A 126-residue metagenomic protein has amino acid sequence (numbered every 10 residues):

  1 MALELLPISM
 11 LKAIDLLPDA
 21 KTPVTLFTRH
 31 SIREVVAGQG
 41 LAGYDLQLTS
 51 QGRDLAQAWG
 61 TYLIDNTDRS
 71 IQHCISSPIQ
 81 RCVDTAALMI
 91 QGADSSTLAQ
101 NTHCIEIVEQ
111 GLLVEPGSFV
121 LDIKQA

Functional and structural regions predicted by a protein language model:
A2-G111: Active-site-proximal alpha-helix that buttresses catalytic centers in soluble enzyme cores
I105-I107, L112-A126: Low-complexity, serine/threonine/proline-enriched polar segments
